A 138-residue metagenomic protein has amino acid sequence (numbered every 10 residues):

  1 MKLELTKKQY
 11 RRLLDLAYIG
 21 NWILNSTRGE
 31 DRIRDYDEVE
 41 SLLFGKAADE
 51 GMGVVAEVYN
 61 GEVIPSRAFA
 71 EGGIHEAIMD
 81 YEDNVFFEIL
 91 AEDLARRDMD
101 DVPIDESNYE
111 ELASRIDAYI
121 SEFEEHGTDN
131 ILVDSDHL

Functional and structural regions predicted by a protein language model:
M1-K2, T27, D37, I104: Generic structural signal for short, solvent-exposed loop/turn connectors between secondary structure elements
M1-S26: Short, extreme N-terminal segment that most often corresponds to the first beta-strand
L3, L90-A91, Y109: A general, composition-driven signal for non-globular sequence regions
L16, L94-A95, M99: Amphipathic alpha-helical oligomerization segments
W22-E92: Structured domain cores in non-transmembrane regions
R97-L138: Glycine-rich, aromatic-bearing surface loops/beta-hairpins
